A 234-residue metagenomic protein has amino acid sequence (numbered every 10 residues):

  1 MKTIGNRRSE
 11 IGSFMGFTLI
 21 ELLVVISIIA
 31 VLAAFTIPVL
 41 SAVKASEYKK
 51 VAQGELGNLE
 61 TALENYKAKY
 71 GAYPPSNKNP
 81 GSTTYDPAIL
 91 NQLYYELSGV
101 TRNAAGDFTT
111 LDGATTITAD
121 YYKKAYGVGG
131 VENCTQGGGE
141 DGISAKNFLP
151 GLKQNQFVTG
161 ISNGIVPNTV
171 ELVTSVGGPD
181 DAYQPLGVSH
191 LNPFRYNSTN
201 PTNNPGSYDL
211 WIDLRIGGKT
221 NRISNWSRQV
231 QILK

Functional and structural regions predicted by a protein language model:
M1-F17: N-terminal leader/signal peptides at the extreme start of proteins
N6, E10-I11, V24, V43 (+2 more regions): Intrinsic disorder/low-complexity segments
S13-V43, A52, L56: N-terminal single-pass transmembrane signal-anchor helix
K50-K234: N-terminal pilin/flagellin-like segments and related low-complexity appendage regions
